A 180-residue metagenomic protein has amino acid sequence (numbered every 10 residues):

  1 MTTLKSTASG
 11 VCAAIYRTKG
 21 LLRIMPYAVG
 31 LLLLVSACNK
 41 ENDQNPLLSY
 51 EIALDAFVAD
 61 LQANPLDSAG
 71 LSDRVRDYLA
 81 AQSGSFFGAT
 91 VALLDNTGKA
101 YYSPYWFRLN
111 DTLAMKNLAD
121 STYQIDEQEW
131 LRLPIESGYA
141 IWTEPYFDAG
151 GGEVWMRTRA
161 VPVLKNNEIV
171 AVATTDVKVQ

Functional and structural regions predicted by a protein language model:
M1-G20: N-terminal secretory signal peptides that target proteins for export/translocation
M25-L33: Bacterial N-terminal signal peptides
S36-D73, G84-S85, W155-R157, V170-A173: Juxtamembrane extracytoplasmic/periplasmic/luminal helical "stalk" adjacent to the first N-terminal
E51, S72-R76, Q128-L131, A160: Extracytoplasmic/secreted envelope proteins and their assembly/folding machinery, especially bacterial periplasmic
G84-A140, P145-G152: Extracellular/periplasmic ligand-sensing ectodomains of membrane signal-transduction proteins
V154-Q180: Conserved beta-strands of PAS-like sensory domains
